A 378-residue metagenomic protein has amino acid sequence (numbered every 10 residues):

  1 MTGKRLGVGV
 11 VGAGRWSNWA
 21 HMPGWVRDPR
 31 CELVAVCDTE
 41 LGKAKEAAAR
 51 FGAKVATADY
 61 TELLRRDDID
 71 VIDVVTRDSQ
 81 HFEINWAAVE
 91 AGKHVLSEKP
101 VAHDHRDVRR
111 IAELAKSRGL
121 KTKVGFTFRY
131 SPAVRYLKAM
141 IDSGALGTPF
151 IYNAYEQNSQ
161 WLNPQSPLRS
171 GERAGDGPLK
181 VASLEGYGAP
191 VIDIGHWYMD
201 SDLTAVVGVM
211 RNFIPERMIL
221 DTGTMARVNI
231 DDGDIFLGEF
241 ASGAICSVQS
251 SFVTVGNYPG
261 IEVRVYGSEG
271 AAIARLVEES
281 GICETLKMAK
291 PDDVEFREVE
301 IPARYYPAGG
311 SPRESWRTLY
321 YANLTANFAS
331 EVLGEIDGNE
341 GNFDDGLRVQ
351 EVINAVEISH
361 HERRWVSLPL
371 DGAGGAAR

Functional and structural regions predicted by a protein language model:
M1-F51: N-terminal Rossmann-like dinucleotide-binding module
M1-G3, V10, V71-D73, R109 (+2 more regions): C-terminal helix-rich "cap/oligomerization" subdomain common to oxidoreductases
R15-W16, F128-V228, R363: Predominantly a Rossmann-like dinucleotide-binding segment in NAD(P)-dependent oxidoreductases
S17, T57, L96-S97, H103 (+4 more regions): Hydrophobic residues in well-ordered beta-strands that form the structural core
F51-L114: Beta-loop-alpha module in the N-terminal Rossmann-like domain of NAD(P)-dependent dehydrogenases, especially those
R110-F128, G147-I151: Rossmann-fold dehydrogenase core element
G186, D193-T285, A322-I336, L368 (+1 more regions): Contiguous beta-strand/loop segments that form the cofactor/metal-binding neighborhood of enzyme cores
